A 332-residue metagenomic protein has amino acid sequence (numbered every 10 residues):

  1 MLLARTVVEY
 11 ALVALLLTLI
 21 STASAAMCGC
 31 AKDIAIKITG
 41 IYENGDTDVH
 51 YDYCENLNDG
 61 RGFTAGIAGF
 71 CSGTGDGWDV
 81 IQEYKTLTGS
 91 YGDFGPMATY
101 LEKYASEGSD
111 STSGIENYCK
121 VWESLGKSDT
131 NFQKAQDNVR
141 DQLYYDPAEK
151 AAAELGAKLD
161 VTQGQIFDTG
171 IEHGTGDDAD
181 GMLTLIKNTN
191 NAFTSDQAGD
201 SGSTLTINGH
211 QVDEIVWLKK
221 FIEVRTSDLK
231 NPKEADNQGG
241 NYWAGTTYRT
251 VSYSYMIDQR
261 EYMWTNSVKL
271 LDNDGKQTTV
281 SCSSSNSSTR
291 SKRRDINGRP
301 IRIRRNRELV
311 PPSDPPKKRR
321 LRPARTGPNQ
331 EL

Functional and structural regions predicted by a protein language model:
M1-A25: Fungal secretory targeting signals
L3, L15-L19, W243-T247, N286 (+1 more regions): Low-complexity intrinsically disordered segments
V8-L15, Y53, F63, R305 (+2 more regions): Terminal low-complexity, poorly structured segments
S24-L155, V161-S287, R294: Cell-wall polysaccharide-cleaving catalytic domain and substrate-binding groove, primarily in peptidoglycan/chitin
A25, R290-L332: Fungal extracellular Ser/Thr-rich, low-complexity intrinsically disordered regions
